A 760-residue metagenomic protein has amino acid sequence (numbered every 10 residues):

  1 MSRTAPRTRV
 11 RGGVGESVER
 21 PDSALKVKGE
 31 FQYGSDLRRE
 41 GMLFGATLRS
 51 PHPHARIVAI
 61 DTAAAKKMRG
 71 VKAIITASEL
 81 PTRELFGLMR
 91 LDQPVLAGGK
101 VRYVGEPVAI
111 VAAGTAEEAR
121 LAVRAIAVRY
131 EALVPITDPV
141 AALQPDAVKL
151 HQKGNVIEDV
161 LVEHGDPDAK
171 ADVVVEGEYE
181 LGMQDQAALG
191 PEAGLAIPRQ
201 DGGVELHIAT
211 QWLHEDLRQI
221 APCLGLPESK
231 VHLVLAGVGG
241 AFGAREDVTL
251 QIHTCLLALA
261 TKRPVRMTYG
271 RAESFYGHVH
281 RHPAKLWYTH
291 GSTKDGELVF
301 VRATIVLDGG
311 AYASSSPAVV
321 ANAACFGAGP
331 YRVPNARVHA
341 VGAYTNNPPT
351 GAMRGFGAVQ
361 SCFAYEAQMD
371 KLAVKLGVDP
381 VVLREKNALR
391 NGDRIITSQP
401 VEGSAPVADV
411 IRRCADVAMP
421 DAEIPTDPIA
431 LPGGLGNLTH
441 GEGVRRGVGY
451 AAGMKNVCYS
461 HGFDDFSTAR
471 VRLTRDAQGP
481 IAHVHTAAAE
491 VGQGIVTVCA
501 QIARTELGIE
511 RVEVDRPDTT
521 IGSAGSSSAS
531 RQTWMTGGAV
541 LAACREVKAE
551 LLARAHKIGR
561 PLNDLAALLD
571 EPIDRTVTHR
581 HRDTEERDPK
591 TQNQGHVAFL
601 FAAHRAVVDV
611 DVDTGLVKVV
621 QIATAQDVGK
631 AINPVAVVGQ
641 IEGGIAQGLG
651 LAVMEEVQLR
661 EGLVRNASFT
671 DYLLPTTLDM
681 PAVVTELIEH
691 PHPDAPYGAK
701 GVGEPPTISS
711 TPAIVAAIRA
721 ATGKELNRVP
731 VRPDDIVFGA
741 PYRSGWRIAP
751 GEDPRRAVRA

Functional and structural regions predicted by a protein language model:
M1-G154, V174-G177, A260: Flexible, low-hydrophobicity surface segments
E16, P21-K28, N155-G194, G202 (+3 more regions): Glycine-rich loop/linker segments at domain edges
P21-L25, I126-L133, T137, Q211 (+6 more regions): Extended active-site and interfacial segments that coordinate phosphate-rich ligands in large catalytic machineries
K67, A77-S78, G225-K230, L259-V265 (+6 more regions): C-terminal catalytic domains of large/alpha subunits in multi-subunit enzymes
E84-M89, A122-A125, A209, L217-Q219 (+11 more regions): Short acidic, glycine/serine/threonine-rich loops at helix termini
K100, P227-L235, L259-G270, S274-G277: Conserved catalytic cysteine-centered active-site region of acyl-thioester-dependent Claisen-condensing enzymes
P107, G114, R263-G309, G538-A566: Phosphate/diphosphate-binding loops
R218, G239-K262, R266-T268, I495-I502: Thiamine diphosphate
